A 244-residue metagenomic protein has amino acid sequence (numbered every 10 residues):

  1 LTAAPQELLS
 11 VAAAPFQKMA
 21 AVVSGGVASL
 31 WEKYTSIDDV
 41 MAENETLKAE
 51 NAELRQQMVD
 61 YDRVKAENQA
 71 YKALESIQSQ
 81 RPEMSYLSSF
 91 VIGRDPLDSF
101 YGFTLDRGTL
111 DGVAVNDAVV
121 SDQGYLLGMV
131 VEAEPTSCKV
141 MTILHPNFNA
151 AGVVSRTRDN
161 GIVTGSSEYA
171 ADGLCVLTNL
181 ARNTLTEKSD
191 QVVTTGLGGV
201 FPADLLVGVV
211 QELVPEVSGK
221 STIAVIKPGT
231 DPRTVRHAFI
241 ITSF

Functional and structural regions predicted by a protein language model:
L1-A28, E32, D39-A42, R55 (+2 more regions): A secondary-structure micro-motif
E43-E53: N-terminal helix-turn-helix
